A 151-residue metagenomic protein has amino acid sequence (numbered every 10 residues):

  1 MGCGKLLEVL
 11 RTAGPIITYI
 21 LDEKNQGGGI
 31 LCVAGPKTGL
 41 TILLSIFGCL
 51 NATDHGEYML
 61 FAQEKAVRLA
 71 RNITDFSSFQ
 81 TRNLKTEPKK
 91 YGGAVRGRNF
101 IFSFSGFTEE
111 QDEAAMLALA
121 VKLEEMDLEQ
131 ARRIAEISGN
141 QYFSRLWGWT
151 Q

Functional and structural regions predicted by a protein language model:
M1-I17, N99-Q151: Juxtadomain coupling helices with adjacent low-complexity linkers
L10, K24-N25, L44, A52 (+3 more regions): Compositionally biased, low-complexity repeat tracts
T18-N83: Structured interaction and signal-relay segments at domain junctions
I30-A34, A94, I101-S103: Ordered hydrophobic segments in well-structured contexts
L84-G97, F107: A short, hydrophobic, proline-anchored segment that marks a local hinge/packing element in signaling and regulatory
